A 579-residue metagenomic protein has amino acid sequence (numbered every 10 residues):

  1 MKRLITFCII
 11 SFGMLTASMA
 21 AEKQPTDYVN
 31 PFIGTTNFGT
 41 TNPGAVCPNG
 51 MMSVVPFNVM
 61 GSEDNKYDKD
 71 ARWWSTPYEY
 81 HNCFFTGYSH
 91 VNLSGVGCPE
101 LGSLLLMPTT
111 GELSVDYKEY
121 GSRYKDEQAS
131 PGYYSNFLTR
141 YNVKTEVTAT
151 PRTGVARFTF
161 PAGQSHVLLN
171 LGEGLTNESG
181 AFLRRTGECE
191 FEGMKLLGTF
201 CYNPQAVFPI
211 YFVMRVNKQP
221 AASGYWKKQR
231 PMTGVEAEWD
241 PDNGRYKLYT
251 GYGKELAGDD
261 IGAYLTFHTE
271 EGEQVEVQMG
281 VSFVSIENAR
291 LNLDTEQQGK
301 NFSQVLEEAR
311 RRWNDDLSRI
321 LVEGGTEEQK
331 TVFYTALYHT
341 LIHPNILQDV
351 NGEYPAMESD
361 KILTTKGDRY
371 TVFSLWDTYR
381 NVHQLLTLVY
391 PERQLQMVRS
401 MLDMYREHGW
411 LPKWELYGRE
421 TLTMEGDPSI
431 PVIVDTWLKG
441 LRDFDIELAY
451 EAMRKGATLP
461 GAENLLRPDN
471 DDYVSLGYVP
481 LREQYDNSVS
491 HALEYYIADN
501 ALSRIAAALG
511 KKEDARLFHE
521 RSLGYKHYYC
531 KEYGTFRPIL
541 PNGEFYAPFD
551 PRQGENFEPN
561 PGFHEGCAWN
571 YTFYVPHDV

Functional and structural regions predicted by a protein language model:
M1-E22: Bacterial Sec-dependent N-terminal signal peptides
A21-H383, T387-P431, W437-L493, N500-H527 (+3 more regions): Accessory carbohydrate-recognition regions in carbohydrate-active enzymes
